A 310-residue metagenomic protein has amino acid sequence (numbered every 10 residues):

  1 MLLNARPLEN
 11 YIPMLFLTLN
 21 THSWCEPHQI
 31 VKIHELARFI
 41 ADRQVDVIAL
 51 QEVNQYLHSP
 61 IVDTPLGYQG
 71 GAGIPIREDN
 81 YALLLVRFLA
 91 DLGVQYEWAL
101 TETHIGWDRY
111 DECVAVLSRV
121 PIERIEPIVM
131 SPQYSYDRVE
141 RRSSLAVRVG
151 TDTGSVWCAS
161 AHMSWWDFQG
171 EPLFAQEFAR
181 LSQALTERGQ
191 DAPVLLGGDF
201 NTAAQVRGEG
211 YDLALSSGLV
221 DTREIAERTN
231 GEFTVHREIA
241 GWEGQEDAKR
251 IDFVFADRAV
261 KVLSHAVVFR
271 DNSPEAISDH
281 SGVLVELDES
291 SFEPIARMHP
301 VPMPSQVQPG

Functional and structural regions predicted by a protein language model:
L2-V47, R77, A90, Q95-G310: Active-site regions of metal-assisted phosphoester/phosphodiester hydrolases, unifying DNase/endonuclease modules
E26-P27, L57-E78: Short, flexible/disordered intra-domain loops and linkers
L50: A short beta-strand submotif of the Rossmann-like class I SAM-dependent methyltransferase core that lines
V53-L57, R228: Short active-site-proximal "capping" loops at secondary-structure junctions
G70-G71, A82-E97: Charged, glycine-enriched surface loops/patches that mediate electrostatic binding to polyanionic ligands
